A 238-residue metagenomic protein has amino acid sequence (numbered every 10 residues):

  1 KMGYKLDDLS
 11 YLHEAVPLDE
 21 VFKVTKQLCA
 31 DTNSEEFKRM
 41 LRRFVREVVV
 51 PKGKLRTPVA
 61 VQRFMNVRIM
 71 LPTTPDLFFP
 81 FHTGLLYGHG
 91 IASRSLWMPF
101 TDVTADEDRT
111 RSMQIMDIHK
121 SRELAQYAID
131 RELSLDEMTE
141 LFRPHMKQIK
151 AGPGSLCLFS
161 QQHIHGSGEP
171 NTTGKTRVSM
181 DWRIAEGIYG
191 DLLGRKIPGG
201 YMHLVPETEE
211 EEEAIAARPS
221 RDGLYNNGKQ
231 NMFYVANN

Functional and structural regions predicted by a protein language model:
M2-V16: N-terminal alpha-helical interaction blocks
H13-T74, F79-I91: Signature of the catalytic double-stranded beta-helix
V50-T57, V103-S112, T173-K175, E210: Intrinsically disordered, low-complexity coil segments
P58-N66, S95-P99, R109-I115, L158-S160 (+1 more regions): A structural signal for short, well-ordered beta-strand segments and their strand-loop junctions that often border
V67, P72-T74, L86, T101-A105 (+3 more regions): Short, solvent-exposed loop/turn segments at secondary-structure junctions
D76-A151, L193: Catalytic core of non-heme Fe(II) oxygenases with the double-stranded beta-helix
K120-N238: Conserved double-stranded beta-helix
